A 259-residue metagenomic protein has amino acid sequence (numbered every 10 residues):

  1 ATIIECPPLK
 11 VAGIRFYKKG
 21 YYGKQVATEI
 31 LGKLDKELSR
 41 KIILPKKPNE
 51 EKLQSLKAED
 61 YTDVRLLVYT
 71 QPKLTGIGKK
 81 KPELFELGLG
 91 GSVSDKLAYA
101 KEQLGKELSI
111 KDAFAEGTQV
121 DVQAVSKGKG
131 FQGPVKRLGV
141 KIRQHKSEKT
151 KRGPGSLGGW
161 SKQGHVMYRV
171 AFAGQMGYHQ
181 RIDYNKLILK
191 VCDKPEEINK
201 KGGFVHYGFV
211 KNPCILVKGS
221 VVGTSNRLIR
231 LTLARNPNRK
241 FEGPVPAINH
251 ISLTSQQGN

Functional and structural regions predicted by a protein language model:
A1-S126, F131-N259: Extended basic (Lys/Arg/His-rich) segments that typically form rRNA-contacting surfaces in ribosomal proteins
